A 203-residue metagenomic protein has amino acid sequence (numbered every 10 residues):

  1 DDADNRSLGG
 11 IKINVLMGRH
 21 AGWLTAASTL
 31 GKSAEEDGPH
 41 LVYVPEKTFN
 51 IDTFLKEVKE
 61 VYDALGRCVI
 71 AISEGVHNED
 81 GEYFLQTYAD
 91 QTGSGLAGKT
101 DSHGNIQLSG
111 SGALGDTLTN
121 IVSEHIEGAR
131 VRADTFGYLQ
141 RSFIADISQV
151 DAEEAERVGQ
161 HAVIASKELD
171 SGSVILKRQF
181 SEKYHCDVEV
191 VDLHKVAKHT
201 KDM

Functional and structural regions predicted by a protein language model:
D1-R132: Accessory alpha-helical/coil subdomains and C-terminal extensions that flank or cap enzyme catalytic cores
L85-M203: C-terminal non-catalytic interaction/assembly regions of soluble proteins
